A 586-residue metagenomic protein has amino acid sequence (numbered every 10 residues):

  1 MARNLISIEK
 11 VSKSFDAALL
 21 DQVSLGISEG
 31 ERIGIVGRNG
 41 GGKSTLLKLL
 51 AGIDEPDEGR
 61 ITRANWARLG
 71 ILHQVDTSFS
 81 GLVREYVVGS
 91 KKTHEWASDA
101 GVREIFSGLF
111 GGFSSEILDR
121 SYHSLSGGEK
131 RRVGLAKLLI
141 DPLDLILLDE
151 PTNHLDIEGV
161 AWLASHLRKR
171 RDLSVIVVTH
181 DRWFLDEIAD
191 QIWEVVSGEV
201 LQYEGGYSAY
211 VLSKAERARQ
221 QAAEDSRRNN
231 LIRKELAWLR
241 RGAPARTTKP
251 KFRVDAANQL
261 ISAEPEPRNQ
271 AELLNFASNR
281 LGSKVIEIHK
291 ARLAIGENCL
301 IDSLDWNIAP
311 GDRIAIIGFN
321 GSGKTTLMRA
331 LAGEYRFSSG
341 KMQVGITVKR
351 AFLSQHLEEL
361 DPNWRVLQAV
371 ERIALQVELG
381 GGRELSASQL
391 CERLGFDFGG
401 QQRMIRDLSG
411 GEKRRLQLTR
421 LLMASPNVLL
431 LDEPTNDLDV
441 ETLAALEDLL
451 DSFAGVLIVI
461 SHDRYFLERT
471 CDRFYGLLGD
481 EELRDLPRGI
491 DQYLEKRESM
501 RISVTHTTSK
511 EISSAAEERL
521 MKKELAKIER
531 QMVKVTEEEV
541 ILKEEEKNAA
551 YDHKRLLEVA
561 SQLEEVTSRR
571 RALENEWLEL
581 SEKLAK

Functional and structural regions predicted by a protein language model:
M1-D225, A277-S513, E518-K586: ABC ATP-binding cassette signature C-motif
S213-R246, P250-A256, L260-P267: Intracellular alpha-helical coupling/juxtamembrane segments of multi-pass membrane proteins
E235-P244, E272-S278, V285-E287: Alpha-helical coupling/stalk and coiled-coil linker elements that connect catalytic or binding modules and transmit
P267-Q270, G340: Active-site phosphate-binding and catalytic loops of NTP-dependent enzymes
